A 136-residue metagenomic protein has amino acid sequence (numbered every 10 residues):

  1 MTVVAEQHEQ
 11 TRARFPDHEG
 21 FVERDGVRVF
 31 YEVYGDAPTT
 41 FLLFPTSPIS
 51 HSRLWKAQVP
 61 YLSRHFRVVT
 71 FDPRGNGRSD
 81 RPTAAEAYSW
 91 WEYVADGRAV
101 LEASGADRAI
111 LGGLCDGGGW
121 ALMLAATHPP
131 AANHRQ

Functional and structural regions predicted by a protein language model:
M1-E9: N-terminal targeting or regulatory segments adjacent to alpha/beta-hydrolase or S9 domains
H8-R28: N-terminal cap/lid segment of alpha/beta-hydrolase-fold proteins
V27-R81: Conserved HGGG/HGGXW glycine-rich cap/lid loop of the alpha/beta-hydrolase fold
D36-P38, R64, G105-R108, P130: Active-site acidic short loop of glycosyltransferases
T70-G112: Active-site loop/oxyanion-hole signature of alpha/beta-hydrolase fold enzymes
D107-Q136: Conserved hydrolase catalytic core segment
